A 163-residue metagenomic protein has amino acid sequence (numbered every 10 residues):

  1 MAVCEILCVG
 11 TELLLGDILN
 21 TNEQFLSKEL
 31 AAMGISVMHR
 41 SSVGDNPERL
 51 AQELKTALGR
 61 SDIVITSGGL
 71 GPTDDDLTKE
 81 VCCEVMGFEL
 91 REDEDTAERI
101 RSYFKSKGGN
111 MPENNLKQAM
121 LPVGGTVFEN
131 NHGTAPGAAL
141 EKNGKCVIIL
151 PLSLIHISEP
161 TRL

Functional and structural regions predicted by a protein language model:
M1-R40: Glycine-rich phosphate/diphosphate-binding loop of Rossmann-like nucleotide-binding domains
V9-T11, T66-D74, P151-L152: Glycine-rich beta-strand-to-loop/alpha-helix junction loops that act as flexible
H39-R49: Short beta->alpha junction loops
R49, L77-S158: Proline/glycine-rich low-complexity loops and linkers
S61: An anion/phosphate-binding loop that grips the pyrophosphate of nucleotide cofactors and donors
E159-L163: Short "domain-exit" segments at the C-terminal end of structured domains
